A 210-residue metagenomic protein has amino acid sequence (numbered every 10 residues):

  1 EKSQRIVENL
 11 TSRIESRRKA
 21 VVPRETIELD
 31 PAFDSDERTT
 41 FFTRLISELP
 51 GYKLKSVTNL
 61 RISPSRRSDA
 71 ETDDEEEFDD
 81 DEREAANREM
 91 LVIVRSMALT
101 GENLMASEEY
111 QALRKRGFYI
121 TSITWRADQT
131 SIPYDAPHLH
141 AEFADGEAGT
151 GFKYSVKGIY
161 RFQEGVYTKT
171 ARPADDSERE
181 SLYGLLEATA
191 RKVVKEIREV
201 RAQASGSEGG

Functional and structural regions predicted by a protein language model:
E1-G210: Intrinsically disordered, low-complexity, charge-rich terminal extensions of nucleic-acid-associated complexes
